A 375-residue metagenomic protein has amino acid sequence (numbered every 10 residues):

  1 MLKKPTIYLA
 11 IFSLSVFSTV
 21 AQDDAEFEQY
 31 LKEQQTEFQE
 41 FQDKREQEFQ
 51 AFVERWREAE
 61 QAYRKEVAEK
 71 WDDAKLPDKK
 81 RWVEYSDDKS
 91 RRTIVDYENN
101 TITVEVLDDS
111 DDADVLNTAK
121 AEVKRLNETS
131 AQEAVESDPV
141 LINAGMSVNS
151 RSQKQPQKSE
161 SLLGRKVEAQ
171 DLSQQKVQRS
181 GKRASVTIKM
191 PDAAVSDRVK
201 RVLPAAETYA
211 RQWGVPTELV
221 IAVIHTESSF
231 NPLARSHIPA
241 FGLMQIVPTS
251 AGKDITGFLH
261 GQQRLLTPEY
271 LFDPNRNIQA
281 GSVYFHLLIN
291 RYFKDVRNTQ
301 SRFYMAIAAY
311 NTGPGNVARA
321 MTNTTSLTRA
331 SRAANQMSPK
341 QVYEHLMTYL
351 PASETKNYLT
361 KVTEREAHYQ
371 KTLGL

Functional and structural regions predicted by a protein language model:
L2-K4, V20-H225, N290, V296 (+2 more regions): Cell-wall glycan-active module
T6-I11: Sec-dependent N-terminal signal peptides
S13-S18: N-terminal signal peptide c-region/cleavage motif recognized by signal peptidases
E207, G214-I238, I246-V247, G281-S282 (+2 more regions): Short, functionally critical alpha-helical segments immediately adjacent to catalytic or ligand/cofactor-binding
L233-S236, T256, R319-N323: Short, solvent-exposed loop/turn and secondary-structure capping segments
H237-R264, Q279-L287, A334-M337, V362: Substrate-binding/active-site groove segments that recognize and process beta-1,4-linked N-acetyl-hexosamine
Q262-R276: A short, structured beta-strand-centered segment in the mid-to-C-terminal lobe of catalytic cores from group-transfer
N277-L327: Catalytic and binding regions of secreted/periplasmic enzymes and modules that target cell-wall glycans
